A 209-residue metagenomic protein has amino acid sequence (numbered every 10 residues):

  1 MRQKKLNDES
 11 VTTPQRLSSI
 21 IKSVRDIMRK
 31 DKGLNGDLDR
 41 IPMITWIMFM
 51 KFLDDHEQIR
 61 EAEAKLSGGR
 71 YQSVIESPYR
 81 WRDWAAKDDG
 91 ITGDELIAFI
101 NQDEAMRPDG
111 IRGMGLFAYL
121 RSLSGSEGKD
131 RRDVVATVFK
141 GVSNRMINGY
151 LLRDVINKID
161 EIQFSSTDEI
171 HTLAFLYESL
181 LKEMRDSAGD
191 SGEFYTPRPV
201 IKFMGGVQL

Functional and structural regions predicted by a protein language model:
M1-Q208: Non-catalytic, mostly N-terminal accessory regions of nucleic-acid modification and defense proteins
